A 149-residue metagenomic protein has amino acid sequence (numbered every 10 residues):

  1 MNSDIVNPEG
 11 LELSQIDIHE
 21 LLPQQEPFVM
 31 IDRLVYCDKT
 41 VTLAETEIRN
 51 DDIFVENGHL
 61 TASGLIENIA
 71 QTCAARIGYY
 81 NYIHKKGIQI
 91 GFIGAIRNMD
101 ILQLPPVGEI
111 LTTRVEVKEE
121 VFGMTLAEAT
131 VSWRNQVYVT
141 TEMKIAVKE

Functional and structural regions predicted by a protein language model:
M1-T40: N-terminal leader/capping segments at the start of a protein or of a new domain
N2-P8, A75, P105-E109, E116-E149: HotDog/MaoC-like acyl-thioester-processing domains
L11, R76-R114: Hydrophobic beta-strand-centered segment that forms part of the acyl-chain substrate-binding groove
E26-T61: Catalytic strand-loop segment that frames the active site of acyl-thioester-processing enzymes
F28-M30, L111, T125: Hydrophobic core residues within well-ordered beta-strands of beta-rich domains
I31-D32, I96, L126, T140: Hydrophobic residues on conserved beta-strands that form the core of alpha/beta folds
T40-V41, N98, I110, M124: Structural motif
T61-K85: Active-site helix/loop of acyl-thioester processing domains in fatty-acid/polyketide metabolism, spanning hotdog-fold
